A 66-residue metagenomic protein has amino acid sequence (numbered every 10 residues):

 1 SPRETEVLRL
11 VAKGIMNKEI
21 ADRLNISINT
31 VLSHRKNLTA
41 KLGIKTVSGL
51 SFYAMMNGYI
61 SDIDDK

Functional and structural regions predicted by a protein language model:
R3-E4: The N-cap/first-turn positions of alpha helices within or immediately adjacent to helix-turn-helix DNA-binding domains
L8-A12, T39: Hydrophobic residues on short alpha-helical segments
G14-I15, N57: Alpha-helix boundary/capping residues
M16-G49: Recognition helix of helix-turn-helix DNA-binding domains
T39-K66: Basic, Lys/Arg-enriched C-terminal extension of HTH/homeodomain DNA-binding domains
